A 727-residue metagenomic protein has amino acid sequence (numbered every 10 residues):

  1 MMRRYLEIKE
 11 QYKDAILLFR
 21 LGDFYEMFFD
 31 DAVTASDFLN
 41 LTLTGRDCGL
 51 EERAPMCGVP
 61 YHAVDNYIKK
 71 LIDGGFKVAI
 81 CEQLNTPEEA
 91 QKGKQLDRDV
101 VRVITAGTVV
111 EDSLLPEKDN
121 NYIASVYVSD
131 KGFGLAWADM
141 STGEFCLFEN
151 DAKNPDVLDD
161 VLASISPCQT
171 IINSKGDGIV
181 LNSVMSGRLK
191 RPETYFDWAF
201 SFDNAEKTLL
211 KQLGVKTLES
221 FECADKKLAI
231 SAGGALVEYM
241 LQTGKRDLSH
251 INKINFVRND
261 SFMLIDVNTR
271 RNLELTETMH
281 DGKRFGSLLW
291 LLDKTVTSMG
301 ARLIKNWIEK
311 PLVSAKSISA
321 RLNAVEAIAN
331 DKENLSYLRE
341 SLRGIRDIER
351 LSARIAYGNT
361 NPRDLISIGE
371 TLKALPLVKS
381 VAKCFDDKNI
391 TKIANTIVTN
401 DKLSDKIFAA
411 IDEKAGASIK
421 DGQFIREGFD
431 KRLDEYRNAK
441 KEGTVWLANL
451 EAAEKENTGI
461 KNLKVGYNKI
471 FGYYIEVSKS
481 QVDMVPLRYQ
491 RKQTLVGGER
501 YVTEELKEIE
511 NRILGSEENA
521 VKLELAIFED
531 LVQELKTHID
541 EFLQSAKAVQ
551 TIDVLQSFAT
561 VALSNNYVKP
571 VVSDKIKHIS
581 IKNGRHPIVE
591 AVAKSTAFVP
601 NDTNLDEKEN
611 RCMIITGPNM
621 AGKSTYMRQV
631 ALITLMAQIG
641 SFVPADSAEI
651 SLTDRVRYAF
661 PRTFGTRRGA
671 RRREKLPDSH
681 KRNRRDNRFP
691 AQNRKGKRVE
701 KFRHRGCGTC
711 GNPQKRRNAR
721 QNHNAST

Functional and structural regions predicted by a protein language model:
M1-A327, S336, E340-R343, D347-A356 (+1 more regions): Charged catalytic and DNA/RNA-contacting regions of genome-maintenance and nucleic-acid-processing enzymes
I16-R20, E26, P55, K77-I80 (+30 more regions): Structured core elements
F29-A32, K226, V296-T297, I304-W307 (+3 more regions): ATPase nucleotide-binding head domains, primarily ABC-like/P-loop NTPase cores
T108-L115, D247, F385-N389, N449-I460 (+3 more regions): Active-site phosphate-binding and catalytic loops of NTP-dependent enzymes
L162, P167-S174, L181, E505-H538 (+3 more regions): Conserved catalytic alpha/beta cores of large enzymes that bind or transform nucleotide phosphates and polynucleotides
F200-T208, Q212-V215, L264, M279 (+4 more regions): Amphipathic heptad-repeat alpha-helical coiled-coil/stalk segments that mediate oligomerization, filament/stalk
A329-K332, R667: Amphipathic alpha-helical "coupling" segments that flank catalytic cores
Y357, N361, T371-A374, E427-G428 (+2 more regions): Charged, surface-exposed helical/loop "interaction arms" that form contiguous linear patches used for dimerization
